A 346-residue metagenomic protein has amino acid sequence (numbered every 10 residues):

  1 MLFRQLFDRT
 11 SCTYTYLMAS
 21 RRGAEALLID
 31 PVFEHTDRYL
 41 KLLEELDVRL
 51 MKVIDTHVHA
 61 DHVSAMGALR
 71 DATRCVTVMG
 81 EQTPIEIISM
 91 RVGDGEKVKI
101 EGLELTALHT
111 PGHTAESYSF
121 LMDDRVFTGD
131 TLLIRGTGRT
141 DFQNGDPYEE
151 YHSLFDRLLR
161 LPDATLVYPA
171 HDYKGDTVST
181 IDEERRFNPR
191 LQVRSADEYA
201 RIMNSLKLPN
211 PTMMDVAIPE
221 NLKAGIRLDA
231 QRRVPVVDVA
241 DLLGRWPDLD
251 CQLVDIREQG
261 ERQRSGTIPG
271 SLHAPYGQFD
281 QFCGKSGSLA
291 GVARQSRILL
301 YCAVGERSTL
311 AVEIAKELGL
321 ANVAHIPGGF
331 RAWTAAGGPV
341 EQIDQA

Functional and structural regions predicted by a protein language model:
M1-R49, S119-G129, R135: Conserved beta-strand hairpin/beta-sheet module of binuclear metal-dependent hydrolase folds, prominently
Q5, L17, K97-M122, R160 (+1 more regions): Core dinuclear metal-dependent hydrolase active-site scaffold
C12, G23-E25, F33-H109, E313 (+1 more regions): Active-site HxH/HxHxD metal-binding segment of metal-dependent hydrolases
L27, K52-I54, F127-T128, Y168 (+1 more regions): Residue-level marker for buried hydrophobic side chains located in beta-strands that build the well-ordered beta-sheet
P31, V58, Q82-T83, H113-T114 (+5 more regions): Active-site metal-binding loops of divalent metal-dependent hydrolases
L108, E258, A274, C283-A335: Catalytic cysteine-centered active loop of the rhodanese-like fold, especially the PTP/DSP P-loop
H152-L166, A170-Q252, R264: Accessory terminal helices/loops
D229-I298, I343-A346: Positively charged, proline/Ser/Thr-rich regional signature most characteristic of the Rhodanese/CDC25-like
